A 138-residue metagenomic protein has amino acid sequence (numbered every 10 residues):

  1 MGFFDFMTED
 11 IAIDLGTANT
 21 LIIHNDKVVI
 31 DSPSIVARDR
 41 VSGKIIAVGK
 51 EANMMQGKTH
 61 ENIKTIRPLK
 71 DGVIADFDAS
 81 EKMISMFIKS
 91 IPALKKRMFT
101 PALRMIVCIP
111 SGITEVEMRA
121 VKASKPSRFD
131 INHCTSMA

Functional and structural regions predicted by a protein language model:
M1-A138: Nucleotide/phosphate-binding catalytic cleft detector across ATP-hydrolyzing and phosphate-transferring enzymes
